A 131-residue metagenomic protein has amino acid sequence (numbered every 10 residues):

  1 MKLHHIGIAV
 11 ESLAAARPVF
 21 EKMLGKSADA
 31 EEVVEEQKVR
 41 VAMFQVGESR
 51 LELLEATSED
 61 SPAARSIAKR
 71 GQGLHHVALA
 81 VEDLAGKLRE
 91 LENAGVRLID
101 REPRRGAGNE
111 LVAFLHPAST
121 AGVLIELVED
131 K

Functional and structural regions predicted by a protein language model:
M1-Q37, S61: Long, hydrophobic N-terminal alpha-helical segment
L3, F20, F44, L51-L54 (+4 more regions): Short, structured motif recognition centered on aromatic/hydrophobic residues
L3-E11, A42-Q45, A64-E90: Vicinal oxygen chelate
A16-V19, K87-L91: Hydrophobic side chains in well-ordered alpha-helices
V34, L53-R65, L98, P103-F114: Intrinsic, low-complexity N-terminal interaction/targeting segments
V34-R50: C-terminal "cap" of GNAT-fold acetyltransferases
A42-Q45, L79, L88-K131: Vicinal oxygen chelate
G47-L51, S58-D60, L84: Short, charged/polar surface micro-motifs in flexible loops or helix N-caps
